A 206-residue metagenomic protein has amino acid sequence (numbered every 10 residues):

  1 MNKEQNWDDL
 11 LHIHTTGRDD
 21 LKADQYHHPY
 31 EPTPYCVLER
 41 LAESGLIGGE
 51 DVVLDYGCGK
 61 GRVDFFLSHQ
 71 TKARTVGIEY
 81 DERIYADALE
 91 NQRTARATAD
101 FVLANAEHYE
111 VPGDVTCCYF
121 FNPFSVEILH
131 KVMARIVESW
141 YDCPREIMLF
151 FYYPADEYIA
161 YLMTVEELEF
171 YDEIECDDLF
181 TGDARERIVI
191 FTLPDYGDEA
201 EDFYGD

Functional and structural regions predicted by a protein language model:
M1-G48: S-adenosyl-L-methionine
E50-G57: Conserved class I S-adenosyl-L-methionine
G61-F65: Glycine-rich SAM-binding Motif I of class I
R74-E79: Conserved SAM-binding motif I beta-strand of class I
A88-L89: Conserved SAM-binding loop
R96-N105: Conserved SAM-binding strand-loop segment of SAM-dependent methyltransferases
T116-I128: A short SAM/SAH-binding and catalytic strip from SAM-dependent methyltransferases
E127-R187: C-terminal substrate-binding/active-site "lid" region of AdoMet-derived donor-dependent transferases
